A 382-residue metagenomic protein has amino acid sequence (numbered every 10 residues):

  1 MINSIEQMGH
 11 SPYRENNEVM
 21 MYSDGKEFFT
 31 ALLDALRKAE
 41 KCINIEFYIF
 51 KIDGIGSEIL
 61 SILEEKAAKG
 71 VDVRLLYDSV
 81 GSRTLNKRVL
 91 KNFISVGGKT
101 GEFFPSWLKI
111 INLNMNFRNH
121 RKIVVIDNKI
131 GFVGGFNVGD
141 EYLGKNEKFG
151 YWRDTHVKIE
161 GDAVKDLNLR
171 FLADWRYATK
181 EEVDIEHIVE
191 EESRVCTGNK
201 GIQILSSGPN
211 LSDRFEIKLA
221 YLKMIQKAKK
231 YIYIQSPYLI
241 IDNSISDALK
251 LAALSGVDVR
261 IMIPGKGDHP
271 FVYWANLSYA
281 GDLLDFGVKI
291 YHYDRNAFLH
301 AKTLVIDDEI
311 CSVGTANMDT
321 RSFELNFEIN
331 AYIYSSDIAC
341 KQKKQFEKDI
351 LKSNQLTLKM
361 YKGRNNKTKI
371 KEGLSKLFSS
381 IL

Functional and structural regions predicted by a protein language model:
M1-L382: Charged, low-complexity intrinsically disordered terminal segments
